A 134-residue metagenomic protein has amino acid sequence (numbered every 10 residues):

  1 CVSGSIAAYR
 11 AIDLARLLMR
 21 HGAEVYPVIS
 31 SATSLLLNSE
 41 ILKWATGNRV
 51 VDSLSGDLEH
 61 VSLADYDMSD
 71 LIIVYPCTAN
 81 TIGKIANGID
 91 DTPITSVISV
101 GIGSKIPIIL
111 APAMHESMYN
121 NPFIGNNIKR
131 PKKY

Functional and structural regions predicted by a protein language model:
C1-L110, H115-Y134: A cross-family phosphate/adenosyl-ligand binding-site feature
